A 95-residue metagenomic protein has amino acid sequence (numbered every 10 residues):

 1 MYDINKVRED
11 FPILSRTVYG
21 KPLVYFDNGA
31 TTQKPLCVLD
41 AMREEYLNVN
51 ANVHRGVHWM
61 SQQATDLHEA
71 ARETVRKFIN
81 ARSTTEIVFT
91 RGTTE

Functional and structural regions predicted by a protein language model:
M1-E95: Pyridoxal 5′-phosphate
